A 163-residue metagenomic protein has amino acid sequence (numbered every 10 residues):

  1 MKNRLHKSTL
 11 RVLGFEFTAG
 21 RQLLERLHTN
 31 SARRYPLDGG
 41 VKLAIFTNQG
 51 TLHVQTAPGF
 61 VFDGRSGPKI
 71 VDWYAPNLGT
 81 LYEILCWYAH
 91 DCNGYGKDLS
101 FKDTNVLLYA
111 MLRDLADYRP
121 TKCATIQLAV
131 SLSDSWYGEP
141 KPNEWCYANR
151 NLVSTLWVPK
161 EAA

Functional and structural regions predicted by a protein language model:
M1-A163: Extended terminal accessory/targeting regions
